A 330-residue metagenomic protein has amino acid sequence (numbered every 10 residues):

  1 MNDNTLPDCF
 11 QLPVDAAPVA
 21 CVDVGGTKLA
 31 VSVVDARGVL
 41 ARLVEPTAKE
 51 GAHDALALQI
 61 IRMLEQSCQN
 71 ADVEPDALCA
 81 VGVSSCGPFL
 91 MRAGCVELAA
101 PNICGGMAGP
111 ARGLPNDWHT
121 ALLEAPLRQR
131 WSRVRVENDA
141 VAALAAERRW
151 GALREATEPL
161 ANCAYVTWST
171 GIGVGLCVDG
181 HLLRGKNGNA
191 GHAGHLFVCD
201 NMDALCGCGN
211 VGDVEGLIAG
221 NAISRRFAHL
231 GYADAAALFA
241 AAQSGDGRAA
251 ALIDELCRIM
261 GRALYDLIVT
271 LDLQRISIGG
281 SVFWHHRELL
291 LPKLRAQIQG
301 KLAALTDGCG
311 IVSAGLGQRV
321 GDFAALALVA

Functional and structural regions predicted by a protein language model:
M1-L6, D15, T306-A330: Conserved glycine-rich phosphate/nucleotide-binding loop and adjacent Mg2+-coordinating catalytic segment
N2, L6-A16, S32-V34, L43 (+5 more regions): Glycine/GP-enriched mid-protein hinge/lid loop-to-helix segment characteristic of carbohydrate kinases
V14-G87, M91-R92: Conserved phosphate-binding loops in N-terminal lobes of ATP-dependent enzymes of the actin/Hsp70/sugar-kinase
D23, D139, S169, A325: Active-site glycine-centered loops adjacent to acidic/histidine catalytic or metal-binding residues that shape
K49-E74, G216, A222-S277, S281-E288 (+3 more regions): Adenine-nucleotide phosphate-binding core of ATP-dependent small-molecule kinases
H53, L58, A77-A80, G87-N162 (+1 more regions): Glycine-rich phosphate-binding loop and adjoining helix at the ATP-binding site of ATP-dependent phosphoryl-transfer
T170, L302-D307: Flexible loop/hinge segments that line or gate small-molecule binding clefts
